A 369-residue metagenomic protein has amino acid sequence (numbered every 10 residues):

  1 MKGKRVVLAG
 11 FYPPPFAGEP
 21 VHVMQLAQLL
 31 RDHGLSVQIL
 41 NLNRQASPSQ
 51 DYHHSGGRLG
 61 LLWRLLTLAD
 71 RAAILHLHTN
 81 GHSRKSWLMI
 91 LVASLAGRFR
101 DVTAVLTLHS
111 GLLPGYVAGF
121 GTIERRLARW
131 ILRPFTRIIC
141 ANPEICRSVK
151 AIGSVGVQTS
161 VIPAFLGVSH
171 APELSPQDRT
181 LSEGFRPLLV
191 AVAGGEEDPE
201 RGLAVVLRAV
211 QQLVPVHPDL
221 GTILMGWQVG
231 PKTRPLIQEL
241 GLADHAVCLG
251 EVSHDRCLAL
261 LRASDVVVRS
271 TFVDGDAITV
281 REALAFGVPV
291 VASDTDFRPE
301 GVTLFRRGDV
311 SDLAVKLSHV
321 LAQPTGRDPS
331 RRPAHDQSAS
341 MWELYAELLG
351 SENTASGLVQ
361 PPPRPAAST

Functional and structural regions predicted by a protein language model:
V7-L8, Q177-R201, L207-V210, I223: Conserved donor-binding/catalytic core segment of Leloir-type glycosyltransferases
N41-Q45, V192-E196, G221-R234, G250: Glycosyltransferase donor-sugar binding loop
E144-I145, I152, V161-P172, V192-E196: Short beta-strand->alpha-helix junction loop in the catalytic core of nucleotide-activated group-transfer enzymes
R234-V252: Nucleotide-activated donor-binding/catalytic signature segment of Leloir-type glycosyltransferases, i.e., the conserved
F272: Aromatic "clamp/platform" in nucleotide-sugar-dependent glycosyltransferases that forms part of the donor/acceptor
V280, P289-A292: Short hydrophobic beta-strand element within catalytic cores of glycosyltransferases and related nucleotide-activated
P299-A322: Change "using UDP/GDP/dTDP sugars" to "using nucleotide sugars
A322-V359: A charged, aromatic-enriched C-terminal amphipathic alpha-helix characteristic of glycosyltransferases across folds
